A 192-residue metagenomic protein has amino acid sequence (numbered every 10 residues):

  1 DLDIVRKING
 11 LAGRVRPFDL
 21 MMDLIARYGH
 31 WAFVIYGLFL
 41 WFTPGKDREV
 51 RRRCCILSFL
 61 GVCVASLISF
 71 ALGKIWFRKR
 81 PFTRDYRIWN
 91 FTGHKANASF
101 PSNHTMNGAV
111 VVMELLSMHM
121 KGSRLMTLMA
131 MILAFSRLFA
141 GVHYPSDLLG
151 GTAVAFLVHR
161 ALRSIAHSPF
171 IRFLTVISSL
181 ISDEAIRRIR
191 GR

Functional and structural regions predicted by a protein language model:
D1-A98, M106-L133: Hydrophobic alpha-helical bundle signature of multipass membrane enzymes
F91-R192: Membrane-embedded catalytic cores of phosphoryl/pyrophosphoryl-handling enzymes
